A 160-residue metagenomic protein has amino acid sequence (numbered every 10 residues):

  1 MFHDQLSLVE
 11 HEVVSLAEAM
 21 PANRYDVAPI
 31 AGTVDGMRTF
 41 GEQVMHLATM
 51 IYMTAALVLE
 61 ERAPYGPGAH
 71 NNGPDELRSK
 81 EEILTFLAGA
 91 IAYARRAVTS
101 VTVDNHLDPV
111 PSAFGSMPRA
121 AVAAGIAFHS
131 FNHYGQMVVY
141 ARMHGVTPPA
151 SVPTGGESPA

Functional and structural regions predicted by a protein language model:
H3, S7, H11-V14, D26-N71 (+1 more regions): Short, contiguous alpha-helical
L8, E12-S15, A19, G89 (+2 more regions): Solvent-exposed, charged/polar functional surfaces in cytosolic regulatory/catalytic domains
E18-V27, A97-L107, M143-P148: Surface-exposed helix-capping loop/turn segments at secondary-structure junctions
M20, L47-M50, E61, A90 (+1 more regions): Alpha-helix boundary/capping residues
P74-V110, M117-F131: Acidic/histidine-rich alpha-helical segments that form the ligand environment of transition-metal centers
